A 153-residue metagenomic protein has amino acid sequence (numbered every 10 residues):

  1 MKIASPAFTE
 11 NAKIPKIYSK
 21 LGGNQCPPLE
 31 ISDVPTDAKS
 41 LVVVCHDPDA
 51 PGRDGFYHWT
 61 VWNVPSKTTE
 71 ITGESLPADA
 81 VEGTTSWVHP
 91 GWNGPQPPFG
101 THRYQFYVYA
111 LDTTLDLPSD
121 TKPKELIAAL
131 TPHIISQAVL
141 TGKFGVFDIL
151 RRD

Functional and structural regions predicted by a protein language model:
M1-D153: N-terminus-centered regions that define maturation/targeting leaders and the start of the first functional domain
